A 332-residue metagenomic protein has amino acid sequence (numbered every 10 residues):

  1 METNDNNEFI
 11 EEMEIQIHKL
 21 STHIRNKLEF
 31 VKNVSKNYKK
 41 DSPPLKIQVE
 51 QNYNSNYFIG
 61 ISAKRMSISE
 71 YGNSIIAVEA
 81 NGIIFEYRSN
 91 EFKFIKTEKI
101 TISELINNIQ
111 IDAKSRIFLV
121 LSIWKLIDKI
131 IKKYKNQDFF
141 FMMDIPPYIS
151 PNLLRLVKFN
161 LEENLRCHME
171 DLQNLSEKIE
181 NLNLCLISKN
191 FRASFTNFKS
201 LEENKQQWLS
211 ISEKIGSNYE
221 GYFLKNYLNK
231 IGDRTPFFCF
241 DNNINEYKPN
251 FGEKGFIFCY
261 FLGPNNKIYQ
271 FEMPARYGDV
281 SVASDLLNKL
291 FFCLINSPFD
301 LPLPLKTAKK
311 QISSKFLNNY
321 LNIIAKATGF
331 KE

Functional and structural regions predicted by a protein language model:
M1-N52, N56, D112-E332: Long, contiguous domain-sized segments
I61-L105: Acidic, metal-ligating active-site segments
E91-Q110, L153-N164: Short, flexible helix-coil linker/hinge segments at the edges of structured domains or between repeats
